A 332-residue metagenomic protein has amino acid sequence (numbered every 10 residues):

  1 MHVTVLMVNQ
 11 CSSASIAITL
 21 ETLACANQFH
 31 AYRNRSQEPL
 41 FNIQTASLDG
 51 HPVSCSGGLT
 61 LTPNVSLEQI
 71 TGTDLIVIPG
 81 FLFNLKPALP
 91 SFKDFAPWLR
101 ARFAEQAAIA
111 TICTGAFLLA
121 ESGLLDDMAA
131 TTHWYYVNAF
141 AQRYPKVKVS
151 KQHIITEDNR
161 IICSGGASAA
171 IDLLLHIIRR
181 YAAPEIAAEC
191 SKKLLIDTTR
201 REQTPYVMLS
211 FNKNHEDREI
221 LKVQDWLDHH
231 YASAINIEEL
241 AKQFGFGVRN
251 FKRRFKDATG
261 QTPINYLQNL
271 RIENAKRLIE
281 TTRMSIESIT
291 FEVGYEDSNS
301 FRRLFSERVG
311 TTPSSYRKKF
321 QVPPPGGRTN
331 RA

Functional and structural regions predicted by a protein language model:
M1-A120: N-terminal functional module of multi-domain proteins
D126-I154, E189-C190, L194: A conserved active-site-flanking secondary-structure segment within enzyme catalytic domains
R143-Y181: Amphipathic alpha-helical segments enriched in hydrophobic/aromatic residues interleaved with Lys/Arg
H153-S164, Y181-D225, H229, K242-Q243 (+2 more regions): Short, Lys/Arg-enriched, Trp-marked, Pro/Gly-tolerant hinge/linker segments that flank
R179-A183, E219-N236, F255, T259 (+3 more regions): Basic, amphipathic alpha-helical hairpins
D228, A234-L270, T290-S315: Basic/polar phosphate-binding segments, predominantly the helix-turn-helix DNA-binding elements of transcriptional
L267-K276, S315-R328: Short, basic, alpha-helical segments at the C-terminal edge of helix-turn-helix-like DNA-binding modules
